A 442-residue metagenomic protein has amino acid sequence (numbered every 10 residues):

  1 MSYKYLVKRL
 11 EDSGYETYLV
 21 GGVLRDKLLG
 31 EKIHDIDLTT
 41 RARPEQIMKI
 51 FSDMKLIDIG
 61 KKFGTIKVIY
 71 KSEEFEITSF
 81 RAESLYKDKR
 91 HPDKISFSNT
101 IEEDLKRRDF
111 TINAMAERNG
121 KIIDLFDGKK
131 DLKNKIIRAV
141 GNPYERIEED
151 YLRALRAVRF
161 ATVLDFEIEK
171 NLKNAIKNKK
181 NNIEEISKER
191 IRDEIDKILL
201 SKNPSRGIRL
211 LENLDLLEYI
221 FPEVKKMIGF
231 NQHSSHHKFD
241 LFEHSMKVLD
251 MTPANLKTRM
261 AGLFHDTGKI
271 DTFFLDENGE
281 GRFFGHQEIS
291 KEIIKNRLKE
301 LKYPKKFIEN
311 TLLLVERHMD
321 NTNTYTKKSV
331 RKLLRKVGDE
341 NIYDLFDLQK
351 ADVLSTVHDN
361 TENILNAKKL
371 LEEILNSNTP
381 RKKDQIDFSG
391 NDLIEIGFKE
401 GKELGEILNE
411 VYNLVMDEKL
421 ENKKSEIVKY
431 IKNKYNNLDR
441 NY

Functional and structural regions predicted by a protein language model:
M1-Y442: Catalytic cores of the polymerase beta-like nucleotidyltransferase superfamily and closely associated nucleotide
